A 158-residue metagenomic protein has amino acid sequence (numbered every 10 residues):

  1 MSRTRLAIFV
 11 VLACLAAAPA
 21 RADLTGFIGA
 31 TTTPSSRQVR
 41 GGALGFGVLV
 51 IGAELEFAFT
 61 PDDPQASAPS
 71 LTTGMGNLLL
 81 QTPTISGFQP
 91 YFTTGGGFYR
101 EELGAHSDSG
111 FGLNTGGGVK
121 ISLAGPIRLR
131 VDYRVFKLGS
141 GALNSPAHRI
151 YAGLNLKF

Functional and structural regions predicted by a protein language model:
M1-L6: Positively charged n-region of N-terminal signal peptides that target proteins for export
A7-A16: Bacterial N-terminal signal peptides
A18-A22: Sec/Tat signal peptide C-region and signal peptidase I cleavage site
D23-Q38: Short N-terminal segments immediately surrounding and downstream of signal-peptide cleavage
T33-S35, S122, P126-R128, F136-A147: Subset of outer-membrane beta-barrel
V39-A43: Short secondary-structure capping/turn segments at boundaries of alpha-helices and beta-strands
G45-N114, I121-L129, I150-F158: Gram-negative (and chloroplast) outer-membrane scaffold detector with strong preference for beta-barrel transmembrane
